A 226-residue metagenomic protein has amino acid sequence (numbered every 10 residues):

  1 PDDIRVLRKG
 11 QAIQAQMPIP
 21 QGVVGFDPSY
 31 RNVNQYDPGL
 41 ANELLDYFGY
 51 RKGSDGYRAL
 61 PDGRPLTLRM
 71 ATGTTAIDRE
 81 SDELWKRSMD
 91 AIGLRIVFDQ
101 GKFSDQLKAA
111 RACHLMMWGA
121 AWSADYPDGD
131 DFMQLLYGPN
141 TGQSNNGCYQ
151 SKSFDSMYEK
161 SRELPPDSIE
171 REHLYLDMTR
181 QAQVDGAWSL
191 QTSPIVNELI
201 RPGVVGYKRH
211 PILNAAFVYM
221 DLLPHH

Functional and structural regions predicted by a protein language model:
P1-N42, A76-K86, Q106-H226: Detector for C-terminal structural segments
P38-R69: Immediate post-signal peptide segment of exported/extracytoplasmic ligand-binding proteins
D46-Y47, I96-D99, S151, L174: A general secondary-structure boundary signal
S54-D55, D99, A120, T192: Residue-level detector of family-conserved "landmark" positions at structurally sensitive sites
P65-T74, I96-D99: Short, well-ordered beta-strand elements
G93: Short glycine-rich hinge loops at helix-strand junctions in the catalytic core of two-component histidine kinases
F98-K108: Short helix-initiation/N-cap motifs at beta->coil->alpha
